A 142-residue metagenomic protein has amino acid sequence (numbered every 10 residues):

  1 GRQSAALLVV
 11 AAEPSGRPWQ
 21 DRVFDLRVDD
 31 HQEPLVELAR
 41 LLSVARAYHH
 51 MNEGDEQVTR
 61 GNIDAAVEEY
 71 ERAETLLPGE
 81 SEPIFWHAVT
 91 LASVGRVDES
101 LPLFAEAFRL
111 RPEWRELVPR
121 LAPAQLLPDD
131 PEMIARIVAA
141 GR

Functional and structural regions predicted by a protein language model:
L7-V10, L26-H50: TPR-adjacent "capping" and linker segments in tetratricopeptide-repeat scaffold/adaptor proteins
V44, P78, P112-E113: Short coil turns that delineate tetratricopeptide repeat
N52, W86, R120-L121: Canonical tetratricopeptide repeat
P83, L117-V118: TPR alpha-solenoid repeat register
